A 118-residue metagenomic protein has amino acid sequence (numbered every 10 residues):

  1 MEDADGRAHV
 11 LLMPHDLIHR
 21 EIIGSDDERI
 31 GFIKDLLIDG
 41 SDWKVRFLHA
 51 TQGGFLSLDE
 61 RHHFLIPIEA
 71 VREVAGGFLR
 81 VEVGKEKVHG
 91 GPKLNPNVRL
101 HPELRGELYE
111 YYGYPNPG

Functional and structural regions predicted by a protein language model:
M1-G118: Peripheral interaction segments used for macromolecular assembly
